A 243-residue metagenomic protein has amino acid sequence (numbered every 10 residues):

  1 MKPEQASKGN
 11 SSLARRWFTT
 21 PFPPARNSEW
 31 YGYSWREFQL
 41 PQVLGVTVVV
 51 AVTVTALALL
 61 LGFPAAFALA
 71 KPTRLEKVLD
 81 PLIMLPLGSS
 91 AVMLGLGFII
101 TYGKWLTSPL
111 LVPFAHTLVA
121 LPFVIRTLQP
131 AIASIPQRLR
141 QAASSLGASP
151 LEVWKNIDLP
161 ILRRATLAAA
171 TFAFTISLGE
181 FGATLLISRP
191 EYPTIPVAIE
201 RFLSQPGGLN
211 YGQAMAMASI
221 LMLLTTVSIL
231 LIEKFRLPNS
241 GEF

Functional and structural regions predicted by a protein language model:
K2, L82-L85, S89, F114-L118 (+4 more regions): Transmembrane alpha-helices
P3-A6, N10, L60-P64, L96 (+4 more regions): Membrane-embedded alpha-helices of multi-pass transport/permease systems
S12-T19, R26-Q39, L178, T184-S240: Interhelical loop and adjacent transmembrane-helix boundary motif in polytopic membrane transport permeases
R15-A25, R74-L79, V92-V119, L151 (+1 more regions): Membrane-interfacial helix termini and adjacent extracytoplasmic/periplasmic loops of multi-pass transporters
F38-K71: Transmembrane alpha-helix signature in integral membrane proteins
T55-F67, V92, L96, L121 (+5 more regions): Hydrophobic positions within alpha-helical transmembrane segments of bacterial inner-membrane proteins
P64-F98, R140: Cytoplasmic-entry segments and transmembrane alpha-helices of multi-pass inner-membrane transporters
A68-T73, Q129-R140, S144, A148-I157 (+2 more regions): C-terminal transmembrane helix and the adjacent membrane-cytosol boundary/short C-terminal tail of inner/organellar
